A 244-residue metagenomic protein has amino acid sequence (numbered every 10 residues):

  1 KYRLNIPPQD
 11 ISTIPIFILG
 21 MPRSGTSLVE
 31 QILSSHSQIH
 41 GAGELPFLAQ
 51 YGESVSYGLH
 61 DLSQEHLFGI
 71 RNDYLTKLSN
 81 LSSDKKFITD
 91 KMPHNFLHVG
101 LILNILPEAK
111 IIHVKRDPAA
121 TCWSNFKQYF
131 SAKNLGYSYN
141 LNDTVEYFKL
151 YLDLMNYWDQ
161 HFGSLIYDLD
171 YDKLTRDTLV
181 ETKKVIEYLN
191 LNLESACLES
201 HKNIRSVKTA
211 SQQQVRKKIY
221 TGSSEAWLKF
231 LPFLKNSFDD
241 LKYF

Functional and structural regions predicted by a protein language model:
K1-P15, L59-D61, E65-K85, I105 (+2 more regions): PAPS-dependent sulfotransferases, especially Golgi type II membrane carbohydrate sulfotransferases
I6-L106, K110, V114: Phosphate-binding active sites in nucleotide-utilizing proteins
P46-L48, P118-T121, L174-R176: Conserved nucleotide-binding/hydrolysis micro-motifs of P-loop NTPases
P93-N95, K173-D177: Acidic, metal-coordinating catalytic cores used for nucleic-acid/nucleotide bond scission and strand-transfer chemistry
F96, A119, I166-L169: Short hairpin/turn module used for nucleic-acid contact or packing/dimerization
L97-G100, W123, L179: Short N-terminal helix/helix-N-cap motif within the alpha/beta-hydrolase-1
R116, Y171, T221: Active-site donor-binding loop signature of nucleotide-sugar glycosyltransferases
